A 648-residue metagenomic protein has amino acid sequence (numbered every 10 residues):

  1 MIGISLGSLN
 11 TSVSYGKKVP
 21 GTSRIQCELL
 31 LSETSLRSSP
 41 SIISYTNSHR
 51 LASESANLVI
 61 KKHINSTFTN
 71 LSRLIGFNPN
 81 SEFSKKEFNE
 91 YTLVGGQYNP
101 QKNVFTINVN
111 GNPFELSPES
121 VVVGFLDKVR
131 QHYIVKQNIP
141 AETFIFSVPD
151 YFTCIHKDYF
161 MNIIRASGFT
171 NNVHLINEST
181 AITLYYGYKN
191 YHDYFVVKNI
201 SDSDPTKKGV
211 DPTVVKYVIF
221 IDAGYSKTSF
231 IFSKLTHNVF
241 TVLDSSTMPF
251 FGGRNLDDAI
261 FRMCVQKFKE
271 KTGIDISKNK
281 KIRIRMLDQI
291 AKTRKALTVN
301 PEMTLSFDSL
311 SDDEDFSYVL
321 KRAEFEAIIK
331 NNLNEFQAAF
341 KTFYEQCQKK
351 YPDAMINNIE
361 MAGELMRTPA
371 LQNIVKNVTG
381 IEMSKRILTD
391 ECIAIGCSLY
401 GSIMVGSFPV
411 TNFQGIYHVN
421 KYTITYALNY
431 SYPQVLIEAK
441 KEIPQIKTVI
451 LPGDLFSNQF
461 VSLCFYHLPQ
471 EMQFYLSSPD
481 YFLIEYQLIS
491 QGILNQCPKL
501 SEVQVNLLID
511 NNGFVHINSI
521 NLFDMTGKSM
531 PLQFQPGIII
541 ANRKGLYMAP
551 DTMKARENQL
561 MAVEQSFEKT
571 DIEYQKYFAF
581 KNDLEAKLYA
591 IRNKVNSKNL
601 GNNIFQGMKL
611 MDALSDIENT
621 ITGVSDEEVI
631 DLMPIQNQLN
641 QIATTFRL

Functional and structural regions predicted by a protein language model:
M1-K85, I134-L648: Oxyanion-binding/catalytic loops of NTP- or PPi-dependent enzymes
P79, S117-P118: P-loop NTPase "switch/coupling" elements that transmit nucleotide state to mechanical/effector output
K86-I107, V299-S309: Reverse-transcriptase-like RNA-dependent polymerase core
Y91, K128-Y133: Short, charged beta->alpha transition segments
F105-G111, L320: Short glycine/proline-rich turn/loop motifs
V122, L126, L333: Aromatic/hydrophobic pocket-lining residues that form the small-molecule binding cavity in soluble enzyme cores
